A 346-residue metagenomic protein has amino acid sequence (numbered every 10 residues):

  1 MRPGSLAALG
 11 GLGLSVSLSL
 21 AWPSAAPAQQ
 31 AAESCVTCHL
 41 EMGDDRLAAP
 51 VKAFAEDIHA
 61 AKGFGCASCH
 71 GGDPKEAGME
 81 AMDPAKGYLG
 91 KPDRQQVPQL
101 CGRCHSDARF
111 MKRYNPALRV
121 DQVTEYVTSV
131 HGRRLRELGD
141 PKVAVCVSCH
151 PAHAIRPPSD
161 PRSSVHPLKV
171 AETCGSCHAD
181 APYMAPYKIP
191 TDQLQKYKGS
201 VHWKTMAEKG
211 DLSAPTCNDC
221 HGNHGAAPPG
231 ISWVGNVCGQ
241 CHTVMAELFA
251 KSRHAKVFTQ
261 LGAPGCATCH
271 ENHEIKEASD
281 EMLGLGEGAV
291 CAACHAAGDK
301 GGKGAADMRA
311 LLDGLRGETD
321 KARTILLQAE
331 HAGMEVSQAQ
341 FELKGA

Functional and structural regions predicted by a protein language model:
M1-L6: N-terminal secretory signal peptides that target proteins for export/translocation
A8-A21: Bacterial N-terminal signal peptides
W22-G345: Short sequence/structural segments immediately N-terminal
